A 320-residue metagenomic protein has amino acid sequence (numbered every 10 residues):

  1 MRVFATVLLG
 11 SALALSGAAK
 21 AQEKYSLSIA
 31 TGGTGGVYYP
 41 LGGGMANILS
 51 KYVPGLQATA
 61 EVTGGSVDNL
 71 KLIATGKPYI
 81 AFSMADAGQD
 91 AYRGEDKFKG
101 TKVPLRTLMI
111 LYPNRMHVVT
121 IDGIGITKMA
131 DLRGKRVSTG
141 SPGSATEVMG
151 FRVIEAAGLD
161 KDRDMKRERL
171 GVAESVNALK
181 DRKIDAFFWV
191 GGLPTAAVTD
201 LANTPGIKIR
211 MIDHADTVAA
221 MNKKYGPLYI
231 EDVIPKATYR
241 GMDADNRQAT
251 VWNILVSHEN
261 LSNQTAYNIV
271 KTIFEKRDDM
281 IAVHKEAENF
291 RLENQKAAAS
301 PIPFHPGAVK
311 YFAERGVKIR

Functional and structural regions predicted by a protein language model:
A5-A14: Bacterial N-terminal signal peptides
L15-A21: Sec/Tat signal peptide C-region and signal peptidase I cleavage site
S26-Y52, L56-Q57, N114-D181, N294 (+2 more regions): Bilobed "Venus flytrap"/periplasmic-binding protein-like clamshell domains and structurally analogous long
G43-N47, T59-G100, V118, A173-A178 (+2 more regions): Pocket-flanking alpha-helical
Y79-A85, D185-V190, R210-M211: Paired acidic/hydrophobic, glycine-rich loop segments that form the ligand-binding mouth/hinge of periplasmic-binding
K99-L111, A237-R247: A structural signal for short loop-to-beta-strand junctions that line the ligand-binding cleft of periplasmic/secreted
K208-N268, P303-F304, Y311, I319: C-terminal lobe and pocket-closing loops of periplasmic/extracytoplasmic Venus-flytrap solute-binding proteins
I273-F290: Periplasmic-binding protein-like
